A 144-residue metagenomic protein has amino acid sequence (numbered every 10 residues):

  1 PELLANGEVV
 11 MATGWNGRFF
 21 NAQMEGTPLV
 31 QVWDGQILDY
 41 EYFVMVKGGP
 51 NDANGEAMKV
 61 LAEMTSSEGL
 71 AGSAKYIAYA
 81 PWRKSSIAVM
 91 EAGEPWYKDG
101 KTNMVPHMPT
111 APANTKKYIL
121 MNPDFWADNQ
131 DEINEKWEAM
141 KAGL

Functional and structural regions predicted by a protein language model:
P1, A5, T13, M58-T65 (+3 more regions): Non-transmembrane alpha-helical segments in soluble domains of secreted/periplasmic/extracellular proteins
P1-V32: Ligand-binding pocket segment of bilobal, Venus flytrap-like solute-binding proteins
E8, Q23-G26, M64-E68, I77 (+1 more regions): Sec/Tat-exported extracytoplasmic proteins
A12, G35, P50-A57, W126-Q130: Solvent-exposed, acidic/flexible segments
G17-F20, Q36-L38, P50-N51, E68: Solvent-exposed loop/turn segments at secondary-structure junctions within structured extracellular/periplasmic domains
G26-K47: Periplasmic-binding protein-like
V46-N114: Mature extracytoplasmic/periplasmic domains
P109-L144: Conserved C-terminal helix/tail region of periplasmic/extracytoplasmic solute-binding proteins
